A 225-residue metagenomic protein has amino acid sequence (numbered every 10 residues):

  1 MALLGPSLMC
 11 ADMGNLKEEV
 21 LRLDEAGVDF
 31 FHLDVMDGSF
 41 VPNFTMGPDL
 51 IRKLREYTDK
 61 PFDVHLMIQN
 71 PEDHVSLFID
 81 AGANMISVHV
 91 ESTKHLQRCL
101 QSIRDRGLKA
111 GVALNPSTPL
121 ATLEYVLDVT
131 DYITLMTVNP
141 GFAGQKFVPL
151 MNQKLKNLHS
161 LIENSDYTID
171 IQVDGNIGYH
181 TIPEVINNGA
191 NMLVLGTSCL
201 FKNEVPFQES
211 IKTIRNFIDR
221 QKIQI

Functional and structural regions predicted by a protein language model:
L3-S7, F31-L33, L54, F62-L66 (+5 more regions): Hydrophobic faces of well-ordered beta-strands that scaffold small-molecule active sites in alpha/beta enzyme cores
L16, L23, D34, F78 (+6 more regions): Conserved, mostly hydrophobic/aromatic
V20, E72-D80, T118-V129, N176-L193: Catalytic cores of alpha/beta
A26, Y57, A81, R106 (+2 more regions): Structural motif
D37-S102: N-terminal active-site wall of soluble small-molecule enzyme domains
D37-T45, D49, P116, E124-K156 (+3 more regions): Glycine/Thr-rich beta-alpha phosphate-binding loop at enzyme active sites
I86-K94, T134-K146, N188-S210: Glycine-rich phosphate-binding active-site loops on the catalytic face of alpha/beta enzymes
I103, L200-I225: C-terminal helical cap(s) of enzyme catalytic domains, especially alpha/beta-barrels
